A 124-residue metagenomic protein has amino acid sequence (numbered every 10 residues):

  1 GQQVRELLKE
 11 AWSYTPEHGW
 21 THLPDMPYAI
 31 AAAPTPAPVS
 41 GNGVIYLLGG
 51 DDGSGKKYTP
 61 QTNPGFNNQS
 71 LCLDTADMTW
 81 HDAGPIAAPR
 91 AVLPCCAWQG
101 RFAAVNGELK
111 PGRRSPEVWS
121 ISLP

Functional and structural regions predicted by a protein language model:
G1-P124: Kelch-like beta-propeller repeat domains
